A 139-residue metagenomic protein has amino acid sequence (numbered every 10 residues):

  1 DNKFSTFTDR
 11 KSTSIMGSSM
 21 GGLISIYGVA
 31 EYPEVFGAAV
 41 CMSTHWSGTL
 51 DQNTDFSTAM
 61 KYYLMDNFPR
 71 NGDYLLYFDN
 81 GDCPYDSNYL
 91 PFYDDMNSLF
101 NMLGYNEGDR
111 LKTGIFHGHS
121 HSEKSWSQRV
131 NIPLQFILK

Functional and structural regions predicted by a protein language model:
D1-K139: Non-catalytic cap/lid and distal C-terminal segments of serine-dependent acyl enzymes
